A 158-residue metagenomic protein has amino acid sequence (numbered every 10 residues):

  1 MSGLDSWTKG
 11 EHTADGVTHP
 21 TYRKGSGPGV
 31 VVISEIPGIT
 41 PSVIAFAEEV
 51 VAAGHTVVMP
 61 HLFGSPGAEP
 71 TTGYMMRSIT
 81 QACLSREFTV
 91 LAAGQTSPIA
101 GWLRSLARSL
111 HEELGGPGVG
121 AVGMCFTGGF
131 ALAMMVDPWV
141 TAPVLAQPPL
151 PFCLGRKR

Functional and structural regions predicted by a protein language model:
M1-R158: N-terminal cap/leader regions of alpha/beta-hydrolase-fold enzymes, predominantly small-molecule hydrolases
